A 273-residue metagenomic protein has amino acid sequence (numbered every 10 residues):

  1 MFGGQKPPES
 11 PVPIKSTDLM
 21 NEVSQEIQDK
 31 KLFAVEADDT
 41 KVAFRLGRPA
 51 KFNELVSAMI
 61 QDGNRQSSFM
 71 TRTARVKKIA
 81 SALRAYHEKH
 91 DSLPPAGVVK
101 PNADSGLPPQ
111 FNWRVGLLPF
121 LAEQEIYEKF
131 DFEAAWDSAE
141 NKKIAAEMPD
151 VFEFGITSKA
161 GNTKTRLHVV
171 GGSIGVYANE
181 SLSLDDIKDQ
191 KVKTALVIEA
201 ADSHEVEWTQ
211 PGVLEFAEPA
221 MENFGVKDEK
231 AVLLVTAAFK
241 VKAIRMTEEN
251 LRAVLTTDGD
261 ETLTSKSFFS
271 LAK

Functional and structural regions predicted by a protein language model:
M1-Q66: Signature of soluble extracytoplasmic/periplasmic domains of secreted precursors and cell-surface proteins
D62-K273: Internal low-complexity, small-residue/proline-rich segments
